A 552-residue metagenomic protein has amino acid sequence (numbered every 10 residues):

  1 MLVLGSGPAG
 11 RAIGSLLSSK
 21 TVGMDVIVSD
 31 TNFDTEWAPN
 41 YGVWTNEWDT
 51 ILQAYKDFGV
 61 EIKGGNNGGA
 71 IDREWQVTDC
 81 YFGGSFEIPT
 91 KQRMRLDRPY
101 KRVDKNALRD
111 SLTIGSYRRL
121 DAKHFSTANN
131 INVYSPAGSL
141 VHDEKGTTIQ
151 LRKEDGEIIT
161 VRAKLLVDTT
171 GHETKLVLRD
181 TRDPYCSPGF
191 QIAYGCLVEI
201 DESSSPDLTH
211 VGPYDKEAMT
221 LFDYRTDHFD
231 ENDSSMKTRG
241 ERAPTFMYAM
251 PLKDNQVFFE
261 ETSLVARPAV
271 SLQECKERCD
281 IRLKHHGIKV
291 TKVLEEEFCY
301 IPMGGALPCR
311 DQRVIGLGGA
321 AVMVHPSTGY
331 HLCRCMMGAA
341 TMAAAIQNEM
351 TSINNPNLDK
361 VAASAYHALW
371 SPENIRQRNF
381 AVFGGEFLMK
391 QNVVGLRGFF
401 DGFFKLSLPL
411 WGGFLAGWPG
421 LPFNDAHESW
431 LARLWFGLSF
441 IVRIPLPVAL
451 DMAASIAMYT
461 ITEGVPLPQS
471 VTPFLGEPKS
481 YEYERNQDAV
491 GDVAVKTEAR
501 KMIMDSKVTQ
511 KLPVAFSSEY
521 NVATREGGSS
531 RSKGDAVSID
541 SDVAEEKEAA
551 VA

Functional and structural regions predicted by a protein language model:
M1-G7: Beta1/beta-strand and adjacent pyrophosphate-binding region of the FAD-binding site in flavoprotein oxidoreductases
G10: N-terminal Rossmann-fold NAD(P) dinucleotide-binding loop
L16-S19, M24-G84: N-terminal FAD cofactor-binding segment of flavoenzymes
Q92-G115, A266-E274: Short beta-strand to alpha-helix junction loop
R118-I288: Predominantly flavin-linked oxidoreductase catalytic cores and closely associated redox partners
D227-A243, M247, T262-A345, T351-N354: FAD/FMN-dependent oxidoreductases across multiple families
A343-N521: C-terminal helical "tail/cap" subdomain of flavin- and related membrane-associated enzymes
S518, A523-V551: Intrinsically disordered, low-complexity cytosolic terminal tails
